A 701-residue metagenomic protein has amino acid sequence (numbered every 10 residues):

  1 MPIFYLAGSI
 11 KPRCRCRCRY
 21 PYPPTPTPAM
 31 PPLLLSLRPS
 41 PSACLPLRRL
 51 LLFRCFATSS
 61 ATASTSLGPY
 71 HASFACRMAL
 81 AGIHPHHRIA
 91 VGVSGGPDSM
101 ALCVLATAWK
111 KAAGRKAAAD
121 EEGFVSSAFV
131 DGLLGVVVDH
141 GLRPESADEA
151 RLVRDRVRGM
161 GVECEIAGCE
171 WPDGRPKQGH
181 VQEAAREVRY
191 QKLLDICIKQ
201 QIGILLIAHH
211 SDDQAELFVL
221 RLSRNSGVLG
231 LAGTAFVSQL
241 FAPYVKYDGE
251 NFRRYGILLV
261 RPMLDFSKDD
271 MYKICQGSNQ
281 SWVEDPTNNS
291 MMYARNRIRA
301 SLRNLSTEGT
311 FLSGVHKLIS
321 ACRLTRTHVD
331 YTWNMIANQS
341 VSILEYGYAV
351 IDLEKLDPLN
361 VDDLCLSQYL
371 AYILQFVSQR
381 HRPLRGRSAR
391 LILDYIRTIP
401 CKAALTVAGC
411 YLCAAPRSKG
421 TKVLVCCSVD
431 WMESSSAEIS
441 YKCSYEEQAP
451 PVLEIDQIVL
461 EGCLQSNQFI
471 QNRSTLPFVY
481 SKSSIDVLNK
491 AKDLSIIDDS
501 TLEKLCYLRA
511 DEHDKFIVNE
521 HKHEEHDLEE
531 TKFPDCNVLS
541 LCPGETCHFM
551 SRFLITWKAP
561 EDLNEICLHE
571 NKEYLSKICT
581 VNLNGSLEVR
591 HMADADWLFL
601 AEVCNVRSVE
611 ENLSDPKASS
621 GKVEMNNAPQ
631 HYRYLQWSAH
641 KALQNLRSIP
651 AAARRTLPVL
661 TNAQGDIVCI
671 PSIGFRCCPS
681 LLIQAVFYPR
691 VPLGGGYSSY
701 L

Functional and structural regions predicted by a protein language model:
P2-N304: Core alpha/beta nucleotide-donor-binding catalytic domains of modification enzymes
P2-P12, P21-P26, P31, P69-A75 (+10 more regions): AMP-forming adenylation/ATP pyrophosphatase catalytic core
A117, E121, Q200, G230-G233 (+6 more regions): Residue-level detector of alpha-helical recognition elements and their boundaries
G161, S306, V377-H381: Eukaryotic basic, amphipathic alpha-helical target segments in cytosolic regions
I207, P286, S290, G314 (+2 more regions): Short, surface-exposed helix-loop/turn micro-motifs enriched in polar/charged residues
Q214, G314, C365-Y369: Residue-level detector of well-ordered alpha-helical segments, enriched for hydrophobic/aromatic packing positions
N288-Y293, S313-R323: Internal, active-site/partner-interface "lid" segment
L305-G314: Inter-helical turn/loop segments and adjacent helix faces that build the functional surface of alpha-helical bundle
